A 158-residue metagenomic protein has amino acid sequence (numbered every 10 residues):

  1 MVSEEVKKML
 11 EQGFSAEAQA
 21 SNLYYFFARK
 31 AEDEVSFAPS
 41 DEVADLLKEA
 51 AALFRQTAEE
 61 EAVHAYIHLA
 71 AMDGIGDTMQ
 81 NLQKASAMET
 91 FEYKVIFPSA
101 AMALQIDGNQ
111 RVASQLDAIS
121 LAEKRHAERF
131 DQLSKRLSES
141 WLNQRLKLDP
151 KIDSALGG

Functional and structural regions predicted by a protein language model:
M1-G158: Non-heme di-metal
